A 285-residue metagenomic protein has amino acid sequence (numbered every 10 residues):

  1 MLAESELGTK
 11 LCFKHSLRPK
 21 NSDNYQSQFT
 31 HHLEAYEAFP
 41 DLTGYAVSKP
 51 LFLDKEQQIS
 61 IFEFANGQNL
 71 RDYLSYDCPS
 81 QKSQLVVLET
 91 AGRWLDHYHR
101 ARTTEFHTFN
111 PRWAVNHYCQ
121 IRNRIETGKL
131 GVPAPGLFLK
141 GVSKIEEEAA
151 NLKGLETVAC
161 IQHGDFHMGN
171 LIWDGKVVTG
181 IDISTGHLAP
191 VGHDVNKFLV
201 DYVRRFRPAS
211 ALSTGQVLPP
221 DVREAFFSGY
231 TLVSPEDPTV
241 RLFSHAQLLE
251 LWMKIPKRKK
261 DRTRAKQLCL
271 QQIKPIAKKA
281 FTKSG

Functional and structural regions predicted by a protein language model:
L2-S27: ATP-binding glycine-rich loop module of kinase domains
D23-A38: The N-lobe alphaC helix and its flanking beta3-alphaC-beta4 segment of protein kinase-like domains, centered on
V47-Q58: Short beta-strand micro-motifs within the conserved protein kinase catalytic domain, predominantly in the N-lobe
S60-N69: Short pocket-lining segment of the protein kinase catalytic domain that shapes the ATP-binding cleft
Q68-P111: Conserved kinase catalytic-core helix
A101-G164: An alpha-helical support segment within catalytic cores of ATP-dependent transferases
G169-K197: Catalytic activation segment of kinase domains across protein kinase-like and atypical kinase folds
H193-S234, H245-R264: Active-site activation/catalytic loop segments of kinase-like enzymes and analogous catalytic loops in related
